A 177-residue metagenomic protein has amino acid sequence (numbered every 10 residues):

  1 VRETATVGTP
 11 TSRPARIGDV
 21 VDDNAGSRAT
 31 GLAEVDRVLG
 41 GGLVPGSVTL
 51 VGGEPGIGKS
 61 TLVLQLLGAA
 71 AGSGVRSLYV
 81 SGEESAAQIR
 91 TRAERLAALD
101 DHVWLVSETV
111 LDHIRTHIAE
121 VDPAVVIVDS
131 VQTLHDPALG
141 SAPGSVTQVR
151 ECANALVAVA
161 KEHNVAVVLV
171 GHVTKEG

Functional and structural regions predicted by a protein language model:
V1-E3: Long, basic/Gly/Ser/Thr-rich N-terminal segments that mediate initial subcellular attachment or targeting
A5-L96, R115, A119: The Walker A/P-loop phosphate-binding site
N24-G26, G52, L78, D100-E108 (+2 more regions): Flexible beta-alpha connector loops of hexameric P-loop NTPases
V35-V38, V51, I89, D129 (+3 more regions): Conserved RecA-like P-loop NTPase ATPase core
P55-I57, E83-A87, R95-A98, T109-H113 (+4 more regions): Conserved nucleotide-binding/hydrolysis micro-motifs of P-loop NTPases
Y79-S81, W104-V106, V125-V128, V165-H172: Structural recognition of the conserved hydrophobic beta-strand(s) that form the central parallel beta-sheet of P-loop
T116-V128: Proline-aspartate-enriched helix->loop->beta-strand connector
T147-V168, H172: Substrate-engagement module of ASCE P-loop NTPases
